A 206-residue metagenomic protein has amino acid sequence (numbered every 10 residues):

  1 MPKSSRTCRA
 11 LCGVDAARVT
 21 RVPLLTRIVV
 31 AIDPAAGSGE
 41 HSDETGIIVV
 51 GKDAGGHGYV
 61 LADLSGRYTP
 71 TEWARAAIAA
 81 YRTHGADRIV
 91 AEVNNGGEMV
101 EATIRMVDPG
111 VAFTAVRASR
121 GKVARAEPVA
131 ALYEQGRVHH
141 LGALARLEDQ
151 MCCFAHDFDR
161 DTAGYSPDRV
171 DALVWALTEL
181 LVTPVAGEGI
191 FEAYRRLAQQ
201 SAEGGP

Functional and structural regions predicted by a protein language model:
M1-V116, V138-P206: RNase H-like, metal-dependent nuclease domains and their acidic two-metal-ion catalytic environment used
G110-L132: Conserved beta-strand -> loop -> alpha-helix junction used to position metal-binding or nucleic-acid-contacting
R125-G136, C153-D157: Short, surface-exposed amphipathic charged segments that create phosphate/polyanion-binding patches used for binding
